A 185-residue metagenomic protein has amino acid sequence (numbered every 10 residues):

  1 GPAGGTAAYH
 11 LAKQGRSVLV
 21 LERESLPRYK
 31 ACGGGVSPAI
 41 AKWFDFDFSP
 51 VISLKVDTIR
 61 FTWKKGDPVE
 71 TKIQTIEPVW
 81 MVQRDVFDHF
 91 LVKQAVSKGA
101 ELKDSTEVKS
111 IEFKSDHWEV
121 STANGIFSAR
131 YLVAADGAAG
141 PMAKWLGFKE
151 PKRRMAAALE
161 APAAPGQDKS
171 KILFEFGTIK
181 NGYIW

Functional and structural regions predicted by a protein language model:
G1-V20: N-terminal Rossmann-like FAD-binding beta1-loop-alpha1 element of flavoenzymes
H10, Q14, L26, Q94-W185: Predominantly flavin-linked oxidoreductase catalytic cores and closely associated redox partners
P27-A31: A short beta-to-alpha transition loop/helix N-cap that caps and shapes the active-site region
S37-F90: A conserved beta-strand/loop capping segment in the N-terminal third of enzymes that catalyze redox or closely related
